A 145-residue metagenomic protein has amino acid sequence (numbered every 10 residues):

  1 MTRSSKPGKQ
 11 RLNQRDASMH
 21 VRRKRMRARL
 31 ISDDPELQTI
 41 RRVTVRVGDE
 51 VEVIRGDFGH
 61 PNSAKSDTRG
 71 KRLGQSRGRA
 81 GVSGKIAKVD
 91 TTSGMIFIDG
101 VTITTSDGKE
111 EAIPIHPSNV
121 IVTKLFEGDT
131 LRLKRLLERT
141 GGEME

Functional and structural regions predicted by a protein language model:
M1-V47, G142-E145: Intrinsically disordered, Lys/Arg-rich N-terminal extensions and targeting peptides of nucleic-acid-associated proteins
G8-R11, M26, D67, L73 (+1 more regions): Residue-level detector of intrinsically disordered/flexible regions characterized by low predicted structural confidence
D34-P35, R55-D57, T102: Short, well-ordered turn and helix-capping elements at secondary-structure junctions
V43-V45, G78, D90: Generic, well-ordered alpha-helical segments
G48, P61-A64, F97-D99, L133: A generic "cationic amphipathic patch" detector
I54-V82: Short, charged beta-turn/beta-strand-edge "cap" motif at the junction between a beta-strand and an adjacent loop
L73-Q75, V82-T140: Structured, basic alpha/beta domains of bacterial-type, RNA-associated proteins
